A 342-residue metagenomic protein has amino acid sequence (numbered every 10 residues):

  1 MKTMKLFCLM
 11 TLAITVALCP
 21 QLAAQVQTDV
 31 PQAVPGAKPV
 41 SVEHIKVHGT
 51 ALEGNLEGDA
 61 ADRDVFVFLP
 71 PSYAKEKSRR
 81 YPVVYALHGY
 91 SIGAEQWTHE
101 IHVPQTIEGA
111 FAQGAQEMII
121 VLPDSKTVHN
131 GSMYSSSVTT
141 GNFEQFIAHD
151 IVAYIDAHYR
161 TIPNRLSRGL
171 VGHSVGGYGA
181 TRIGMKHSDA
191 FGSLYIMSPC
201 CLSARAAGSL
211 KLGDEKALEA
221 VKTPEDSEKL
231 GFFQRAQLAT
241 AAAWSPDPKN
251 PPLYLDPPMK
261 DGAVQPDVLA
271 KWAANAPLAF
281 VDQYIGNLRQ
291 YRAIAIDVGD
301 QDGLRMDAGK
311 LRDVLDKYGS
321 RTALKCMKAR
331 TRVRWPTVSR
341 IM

Functional and structural regions predicted by a protein language model:
M1-L6: Positively charged n-region of N-terminal signal peptides that target proteins for export
C8-C19: Bacterial N-terminal signal peptides
P20-A24: Sec/Tat signal peptide C-region and signal peptidase I cleavage site
Q25-M342: Non-catalytic cap/lid and distal C-terminal segments of serine-dependent acyl enzymes
